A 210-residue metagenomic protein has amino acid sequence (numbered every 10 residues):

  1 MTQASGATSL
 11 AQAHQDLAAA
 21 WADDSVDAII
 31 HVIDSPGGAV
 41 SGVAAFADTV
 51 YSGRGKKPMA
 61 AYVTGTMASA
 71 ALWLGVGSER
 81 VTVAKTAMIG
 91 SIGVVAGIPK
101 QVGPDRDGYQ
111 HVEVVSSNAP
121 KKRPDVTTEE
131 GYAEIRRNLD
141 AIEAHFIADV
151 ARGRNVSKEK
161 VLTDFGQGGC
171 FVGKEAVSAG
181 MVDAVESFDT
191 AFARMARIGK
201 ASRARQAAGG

Functional and structural regions predicted by a protein language model:
M1-K57, T66, L72-G153, R197-I198 (+1 more regions): Small-residue-centered hinge/linker elements
A45, S187-T190: Residue-level recognition of oxygen-bearing side chains
Y62-A68, D164-G168: Glycine-rich beta-to-alpha transition loops that act as phosphate-gripper elements at the mouths of alpha/beta enzyme
A70-L72, Q101, G168-K174: Short, glycine/polar-rich helix-capping loops at beta-to-alpha or helix-loop-helix junctions that flank or form
V81-A84, V182-F188: Short acidic-hydrophobic, aromatic-tinged amphipathic segments that line or gate anion-handling sites
E143-E175: Secondary-structure end/capping motifs
A191-A196: A ligand-binding cleft/hinge motif common to bilobed small-molecule-binding domains
